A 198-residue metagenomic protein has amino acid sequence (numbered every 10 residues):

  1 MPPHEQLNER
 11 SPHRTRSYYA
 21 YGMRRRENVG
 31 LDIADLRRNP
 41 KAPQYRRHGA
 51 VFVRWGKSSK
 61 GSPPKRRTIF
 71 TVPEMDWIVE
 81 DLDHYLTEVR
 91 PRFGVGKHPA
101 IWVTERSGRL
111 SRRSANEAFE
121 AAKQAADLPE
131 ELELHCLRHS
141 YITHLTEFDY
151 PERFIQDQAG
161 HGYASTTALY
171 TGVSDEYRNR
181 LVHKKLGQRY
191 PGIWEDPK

Functional and structural regions predicted by a protein language model:
M1-R25: Basic, Lys/Arg- and aromatic-enriched nucleic-acid-binding interface segment
L7-P12, R112, N116, R138-H139: Short, leucine-enriched amphipathic alpha-helices that occur as contiguous helical runs
S17-L31, F148-Y150, H161: A short, glycine-centered helix-capping/turn motif at helix boundaries that positions DNA-contacting or catalytic
G30-D81: Conserved tyrosine-mediated DNA breakage-rejoining catalytic core shared by Y-recombinases
S59-D83, K97-E120: C-terminal catalytic core of Y-nucleophile DNA break-rejoin enzymes
G108, N116-D157, H161-A164: Short, basic (Lys/Arg/His-rich) helix/loop patches that form interaction surfaces in the mid-to-C-terminal regions
A159-K185: Catalytic-site neighborhood detector that most strongly recognizes the C-terminal catalytic loop/helix of tyrosine
K185-K198: C-terminal secondary-structure termini that scaffold catalytic or DNA-interacting sites
